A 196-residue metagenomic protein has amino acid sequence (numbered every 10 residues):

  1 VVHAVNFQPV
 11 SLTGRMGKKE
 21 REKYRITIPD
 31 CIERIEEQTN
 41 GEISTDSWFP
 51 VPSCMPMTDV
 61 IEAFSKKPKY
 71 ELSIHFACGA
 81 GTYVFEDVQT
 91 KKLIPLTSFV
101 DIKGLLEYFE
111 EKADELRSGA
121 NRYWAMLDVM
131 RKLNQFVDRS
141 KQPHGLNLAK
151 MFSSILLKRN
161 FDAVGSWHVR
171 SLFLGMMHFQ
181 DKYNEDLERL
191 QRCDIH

Functional and structural regions predicted by a protein language model:
V1-M57, S73-Y83, D87: Conserved C-terminal portion of the radical SAM core fold that forms the substrate/S-adenosylmethionine-binding
T58-F64: Extended, Lys/Arg-enriched charged tracts that mediate electrostatic binding to polyanionic substrates
K66-H196: Radical SAM enzyme core and accessory elements
